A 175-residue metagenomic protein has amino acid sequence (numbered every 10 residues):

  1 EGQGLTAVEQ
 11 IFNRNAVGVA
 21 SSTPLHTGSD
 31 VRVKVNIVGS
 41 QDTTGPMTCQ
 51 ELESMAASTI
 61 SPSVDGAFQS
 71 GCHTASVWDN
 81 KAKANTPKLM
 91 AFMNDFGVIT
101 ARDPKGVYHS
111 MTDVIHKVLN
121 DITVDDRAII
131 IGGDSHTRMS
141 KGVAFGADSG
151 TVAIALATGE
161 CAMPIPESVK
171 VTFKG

Functional and structural regions predicted by a protein language model:
E1-G175: Fe-S-dependent hydro-lyases/dehydratases of central metabolism
